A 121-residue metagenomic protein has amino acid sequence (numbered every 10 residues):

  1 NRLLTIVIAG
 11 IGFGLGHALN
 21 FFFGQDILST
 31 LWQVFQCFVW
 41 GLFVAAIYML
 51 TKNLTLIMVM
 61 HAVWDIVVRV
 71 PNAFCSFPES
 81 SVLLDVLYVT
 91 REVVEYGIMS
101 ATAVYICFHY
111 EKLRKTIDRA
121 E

Functional and structural regions predicted by a protein language model:
N1, Y48-K52, T116: Membrane-interface helix-boundary motifs at transmembrane edges
R2-A18: Small-polar-interrupted transmembrane alpha-helices in polytopic inner-membrane proteins
R2-I6, S29, Q33, C37 (+2 more regions): Residue-level signature of transmembrane alpha-helical entry/exit and packing/kink sites in multi-pass membrane
I11, L15, V39-L42, I66 (+2 more regions): Generic alpha-helical transmembrane segments of integral inner-membrane proteins, especially permease/transport modules
G14, A46, L50, Y105-H109: Hydrophobic membrane-targeting alpha-helices
L19-W32: Interfacial helix-loop-helix junctions of multi-pass membrane proteins
S29-V86: Functionally important transmembrane alpha-helices
A62-E121: C-terminal membrane module of polytopic membrane proteins
